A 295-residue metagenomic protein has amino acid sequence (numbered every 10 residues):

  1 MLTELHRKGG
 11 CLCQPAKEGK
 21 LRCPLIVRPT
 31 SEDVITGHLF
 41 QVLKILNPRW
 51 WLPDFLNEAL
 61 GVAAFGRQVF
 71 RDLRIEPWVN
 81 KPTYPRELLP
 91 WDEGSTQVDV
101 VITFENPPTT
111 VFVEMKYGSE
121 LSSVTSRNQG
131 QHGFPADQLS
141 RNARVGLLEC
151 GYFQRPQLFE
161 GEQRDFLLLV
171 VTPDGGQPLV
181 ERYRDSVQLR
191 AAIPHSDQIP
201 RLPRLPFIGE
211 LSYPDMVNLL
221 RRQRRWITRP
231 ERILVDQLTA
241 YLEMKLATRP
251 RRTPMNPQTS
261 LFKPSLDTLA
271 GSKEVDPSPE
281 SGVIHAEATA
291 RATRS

Functional and structural regions predicted by a protein language model:
M1-S295: Charged, terminal alpha-helix-loop-beta segments that serve as non-catalytic nucleic-acid engagement and/or assembly
